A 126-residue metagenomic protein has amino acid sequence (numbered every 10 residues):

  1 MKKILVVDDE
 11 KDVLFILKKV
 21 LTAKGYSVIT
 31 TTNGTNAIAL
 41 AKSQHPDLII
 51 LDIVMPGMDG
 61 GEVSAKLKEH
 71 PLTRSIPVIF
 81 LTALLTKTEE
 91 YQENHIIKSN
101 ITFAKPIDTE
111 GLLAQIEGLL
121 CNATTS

Functional and structural regions predicted by a protein language model:
D8, D52, T82: Active-site residues of response regulator receiver
F15-A23: Charged docking surfaces used in two-component/phosphorelay signaling
G25-T32, L40: Short hydrophobic/Thr-rich beta-strand motif most characteristic of the beta2 strand and flanking loop of CheY-like
Q44-I50: Active-site beta3 strand of CheY-like receiver
D52, A104-K105: A Lys-centered signature of the CheY-like receiver
M55: Receiver (REC) domain active-site loop signature in two-component systems and cognate sites in sensor histidine kinases
I107-I116, T124: C-terminal output helix
